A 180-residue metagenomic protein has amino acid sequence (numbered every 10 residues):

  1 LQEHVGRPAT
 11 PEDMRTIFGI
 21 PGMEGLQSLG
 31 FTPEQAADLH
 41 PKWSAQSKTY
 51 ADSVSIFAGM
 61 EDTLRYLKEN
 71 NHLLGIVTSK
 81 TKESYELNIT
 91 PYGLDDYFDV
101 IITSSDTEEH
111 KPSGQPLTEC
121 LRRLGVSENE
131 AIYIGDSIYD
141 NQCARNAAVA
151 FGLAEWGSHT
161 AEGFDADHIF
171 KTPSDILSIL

Functional and structural regions predicted by a protein language model:
L1-D62, Y66, N70: N-terminal helical cap/lid subdomain that shapes the substrate entry/recognition surface in HAD-like hydrolases
T10-E12, R65-K68, T81-K82, E86-L180: Asp-based, Mg2+/Mn2+-dependent phosphohydrolase catalytic module
V77: Sequence/structural segment immediately N-terminal to covalent heme-attachment motifs in c-type and related
